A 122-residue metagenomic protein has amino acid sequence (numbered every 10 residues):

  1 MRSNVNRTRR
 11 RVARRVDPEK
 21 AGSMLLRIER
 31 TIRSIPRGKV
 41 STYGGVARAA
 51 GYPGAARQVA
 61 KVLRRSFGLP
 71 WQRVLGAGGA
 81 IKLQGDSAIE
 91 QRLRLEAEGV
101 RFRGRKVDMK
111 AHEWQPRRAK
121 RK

Functional and structural regions predicted by a protein language model:
R2-K122: Nucleic acid-binding interface residues in structured DNA/RNA-binding domains, emphasizing the DNA-engaging scaffolds
